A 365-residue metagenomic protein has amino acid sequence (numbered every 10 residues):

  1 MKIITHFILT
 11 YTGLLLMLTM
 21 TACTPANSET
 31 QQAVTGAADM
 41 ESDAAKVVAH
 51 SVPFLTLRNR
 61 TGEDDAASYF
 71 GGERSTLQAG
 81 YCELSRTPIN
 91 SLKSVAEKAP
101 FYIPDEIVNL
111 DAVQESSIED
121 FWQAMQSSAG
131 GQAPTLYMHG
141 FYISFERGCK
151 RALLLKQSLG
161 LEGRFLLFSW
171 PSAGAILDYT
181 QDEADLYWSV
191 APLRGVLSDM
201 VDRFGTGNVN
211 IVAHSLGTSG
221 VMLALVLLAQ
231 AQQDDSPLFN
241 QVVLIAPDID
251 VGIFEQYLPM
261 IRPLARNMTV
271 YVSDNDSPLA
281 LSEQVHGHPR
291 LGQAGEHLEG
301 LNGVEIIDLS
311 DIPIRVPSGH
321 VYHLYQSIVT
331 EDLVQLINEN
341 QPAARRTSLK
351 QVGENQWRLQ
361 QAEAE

Functional and structural regions predicted by a protein language model:
K2-T12: Bacterial N-terminal signal peptides that target proteins for export
G13-M17: Hydrophobic helical h-region of N-terminal Sec-dependent signal peptides in bacterial secretory/periplasmic proteins
T19-A22: C-terminal motif of bacterial Sec signal peptides marking the signal peptidase cleavage site
T24, S28-A129, C149-L153, Q157-F165 (+3 more regions): Lipolytic serine-hydrolase domain surface
A133: Alpha/beta-hydrolase fold active-site loops
L136-G140: The conserved beta1-alpha1 loop
I143-G148: Short substrate-entry loop that stabilizes the transition state in hydrolases
L193, A213-G217, V221: Gly/Ala-rich beta-loop-alpha elbow adjacent to hydrolase catalytic centers
